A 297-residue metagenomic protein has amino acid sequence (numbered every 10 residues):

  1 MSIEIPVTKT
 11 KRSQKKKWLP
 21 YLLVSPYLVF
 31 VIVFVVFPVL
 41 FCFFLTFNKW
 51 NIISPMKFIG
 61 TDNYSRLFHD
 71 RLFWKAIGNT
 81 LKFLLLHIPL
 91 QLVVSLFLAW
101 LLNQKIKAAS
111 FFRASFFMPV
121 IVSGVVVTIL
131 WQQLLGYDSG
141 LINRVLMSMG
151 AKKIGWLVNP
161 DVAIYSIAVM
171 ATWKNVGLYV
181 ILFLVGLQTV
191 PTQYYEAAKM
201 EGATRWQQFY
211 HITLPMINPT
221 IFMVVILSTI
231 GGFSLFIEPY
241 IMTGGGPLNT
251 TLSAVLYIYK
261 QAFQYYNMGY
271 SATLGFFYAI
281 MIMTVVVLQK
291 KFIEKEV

Functional and structural regions predicted by a protein language model:
M1-K15: Short, Lys/Arg-rich, polar N-terminal cytosolic tail immediately upstream of the first transmembrane signal-anchor
S13-V297: A structural signal for multi-pass alpha-helical bundles of membrane permease subunits that mediate small-molecule
